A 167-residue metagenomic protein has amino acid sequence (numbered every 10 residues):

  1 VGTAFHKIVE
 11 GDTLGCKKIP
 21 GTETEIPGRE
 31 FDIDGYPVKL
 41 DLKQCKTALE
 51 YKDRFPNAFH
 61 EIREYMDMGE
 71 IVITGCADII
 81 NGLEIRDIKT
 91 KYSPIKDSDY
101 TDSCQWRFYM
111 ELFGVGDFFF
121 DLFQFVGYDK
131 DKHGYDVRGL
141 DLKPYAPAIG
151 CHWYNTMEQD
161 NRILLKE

Functional and structural regions predicted by a protein language model:
V1, T101, D160-L164: Soluble or luminal CAZymes and related metallo-dependent hydrolases
V1-A77: Metal-dependent nuclease catalytic cores that hydrolyze phosphodiester bonds in DNA/RNA, characterized by
H6, A77-I95, Y109: Conserved catalytic cores of phosphodiester-cleaving nucleases, focusing on short active-site segments
K7, S98-V126: Metal-dependent nuclease catalytic cores in nucleic-acid-processing enzymes, especially RNase H-like/related
T13, P94-K96, L112: Active-site-proximal flexible loops/turns
F59, I80-I88, D117-L122: A structural signal for short, well-ordered beta-strand segments and their strand-loop junctions that often border
Y65, K91-S93, Q124-Y128: Short, solvent-exposed loop/turn segments at secondary-structure junctions
G69, G114-E167: Metal-dependent nuclease catalytic regions and adjoining charged, substrate-binding loops involved in nucleic-acid end
